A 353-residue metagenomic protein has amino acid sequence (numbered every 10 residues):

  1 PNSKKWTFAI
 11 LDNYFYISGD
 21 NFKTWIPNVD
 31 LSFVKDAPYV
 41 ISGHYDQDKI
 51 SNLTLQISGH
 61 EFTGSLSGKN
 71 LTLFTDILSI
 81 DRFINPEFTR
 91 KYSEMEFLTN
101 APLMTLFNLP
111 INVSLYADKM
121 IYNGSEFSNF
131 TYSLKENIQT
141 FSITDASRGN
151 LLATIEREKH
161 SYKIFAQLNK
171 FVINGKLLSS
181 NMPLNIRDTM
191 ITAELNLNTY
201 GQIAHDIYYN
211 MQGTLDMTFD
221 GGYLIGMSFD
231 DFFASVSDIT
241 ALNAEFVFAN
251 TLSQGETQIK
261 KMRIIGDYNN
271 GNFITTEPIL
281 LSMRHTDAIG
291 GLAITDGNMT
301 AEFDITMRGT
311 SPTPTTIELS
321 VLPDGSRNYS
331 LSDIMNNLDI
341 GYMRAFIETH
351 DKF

Functional and structural regions predicted by a protein language model:
P1-Q56, K91-F171, R187-T306, A345-F353: Solvent-exposed beta-strand/coil patches in large extracellular/periplasmic or lumenal scaffold regions
F62-L66, I84, G149-E156, G175 (+3 more regions): A short, polar/proline- and glycine-enriched secondary-structure boundary/capping micro-motif
S67-F83, L109, A204-I207: Flexible beta-edge/linker motif
I80, F88-R90: Acidic/charged, solvent-exposed loop-and-adjacent secondary-structure segments enriched in E/D, K/R, S/T, and G/P
R82-I84, G175-L177, L224-S228: Outer-membrane beta-barrel proteins
A101, S179-L184: Extracellular loop and loop/strand-boundary signature of outer-membrane beta-barrel proteins
N181-P183, T306-L338: Surface-exposed, gly/pro-biased binding rims or lids
I334-T349: Hydrophilic extracytoplasmic domains
